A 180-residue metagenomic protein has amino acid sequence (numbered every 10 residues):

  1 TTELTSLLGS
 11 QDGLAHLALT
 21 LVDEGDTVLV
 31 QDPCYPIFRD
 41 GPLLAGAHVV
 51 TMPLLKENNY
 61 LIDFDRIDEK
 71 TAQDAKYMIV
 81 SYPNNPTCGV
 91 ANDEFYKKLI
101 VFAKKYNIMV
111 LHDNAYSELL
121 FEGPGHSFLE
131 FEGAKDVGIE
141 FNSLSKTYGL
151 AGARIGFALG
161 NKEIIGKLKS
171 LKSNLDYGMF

Functional and structural regions predicted by a protein language model:
T1-T27, K162: Phosphate-binding glycine-rich loop
L7, V50-M52, F141: Hydrophobic residues at beta-strand termini and immediately following loops that shape nucleotide-binding pockets
H16, F38, L99: Aromatic/hydrophobic pocket-lining residues that form π-stacking "cages" and hydrophobic walls in ligand
T20-P42: Conserved PLP-anchoring active-site segment centered on the Schiff-base-forming lysine
D26, A47, F102-M109, A134-D136: A short helix->loop->beta-strand "cap" motif at the edges of active sites that frequently abuts
V50, L54-E122: Active-site phosphate-binding strand-loop segment of PLP-dependent enzymes
V137-F180: PLP-dependent aminotransferase class I/II
